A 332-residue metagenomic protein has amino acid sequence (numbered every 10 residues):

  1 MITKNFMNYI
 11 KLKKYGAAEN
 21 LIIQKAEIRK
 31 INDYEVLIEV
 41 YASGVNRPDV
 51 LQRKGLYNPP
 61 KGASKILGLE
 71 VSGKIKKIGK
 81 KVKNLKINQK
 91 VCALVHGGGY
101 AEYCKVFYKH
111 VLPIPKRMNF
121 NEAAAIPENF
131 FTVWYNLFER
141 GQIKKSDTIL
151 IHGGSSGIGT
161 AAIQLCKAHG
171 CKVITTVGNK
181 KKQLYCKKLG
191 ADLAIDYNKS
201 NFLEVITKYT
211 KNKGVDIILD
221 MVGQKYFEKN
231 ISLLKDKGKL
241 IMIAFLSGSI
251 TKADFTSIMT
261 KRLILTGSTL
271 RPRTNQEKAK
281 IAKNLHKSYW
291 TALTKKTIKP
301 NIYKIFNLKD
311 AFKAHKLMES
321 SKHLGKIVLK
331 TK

Functional and structural regions predicted by a protein language model:
N5, K295-K304, F312-K332: C-terminal capping/lid region of NAD(P)-dependent oxidoreductase domains
A17, A26-S72: N-terminal glycine-rich beta->alpha transition that marks the start or flank of a dinucleotide-binding site
L51, C92-G153: NAD(P)H dinucleotide-binding glycine-rich loop of Rossmann-like/cofactor-binding domains, especially the beta1-alpha1
Y57, S72-H96: A glycine-/small-residue-rich N-terminal strand-loop-strand element that serves as the cofactor-binding glycine loop
A124-I126, F130-K199: Mid-domain Rossmann-like dinucleotide-binding core that forms the NAD(H)/NADP(H) cofactor-binding site
F202-N212: Short amphipathic alpha-helix with an adjacent loop that forms part of the alpha/beta core around
K225-T297, K330-K332: Glycine-rich phosphate-binding loop and adjacent beta-alpha segment of Rossmann(oid) nucleotide-cofactor-binding
